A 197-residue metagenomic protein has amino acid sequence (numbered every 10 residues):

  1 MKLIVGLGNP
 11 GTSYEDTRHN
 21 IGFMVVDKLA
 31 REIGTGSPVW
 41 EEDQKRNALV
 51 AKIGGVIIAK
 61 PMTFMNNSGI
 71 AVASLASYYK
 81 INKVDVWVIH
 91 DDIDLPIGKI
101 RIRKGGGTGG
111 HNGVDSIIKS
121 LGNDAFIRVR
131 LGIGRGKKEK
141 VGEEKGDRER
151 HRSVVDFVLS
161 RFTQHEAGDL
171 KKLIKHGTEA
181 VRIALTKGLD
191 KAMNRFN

Functional and structural regions predicted by a protein language model:
K2-G105, V114-R130, G134-V141, K145-D156 (+3 more regions): Nucleotide and nucleotide-moiety/phosphate-recognizing core
T108: Phosphate- and other anionic-substrate recognition elements at nucleic-acid/protein interfaces
